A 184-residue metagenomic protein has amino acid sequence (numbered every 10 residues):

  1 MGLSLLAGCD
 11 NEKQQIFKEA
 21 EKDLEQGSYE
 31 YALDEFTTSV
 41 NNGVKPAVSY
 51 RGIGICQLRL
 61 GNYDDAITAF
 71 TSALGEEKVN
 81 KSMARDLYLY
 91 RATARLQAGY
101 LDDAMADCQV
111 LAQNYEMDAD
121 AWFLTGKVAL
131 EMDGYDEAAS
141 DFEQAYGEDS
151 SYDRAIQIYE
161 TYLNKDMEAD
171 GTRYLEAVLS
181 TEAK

Functional and structural regions predicted by a protein language model:
K13-Q14, A47-V48, K81-R85, A119-D120 (+1 more regions): Helix-start (N-cap) detector for alpha-helical repeat units in TPR-like alpha-solenoids, especially tetratricopeptide
E21, I55, T93, K127 (+1 more regions): Residue-level recognition of tetratricopeptide repeat
G52, D86, Y90, L124 (+1 more regions): Canonical tetratricopeptide repeat
I55-L58, S72-N114, D120: Alpha-helical adaptor scaffolds
D149-K184: Terminal, low-structured helical/coil segments at or just beyond the last alpha-helical repeat
